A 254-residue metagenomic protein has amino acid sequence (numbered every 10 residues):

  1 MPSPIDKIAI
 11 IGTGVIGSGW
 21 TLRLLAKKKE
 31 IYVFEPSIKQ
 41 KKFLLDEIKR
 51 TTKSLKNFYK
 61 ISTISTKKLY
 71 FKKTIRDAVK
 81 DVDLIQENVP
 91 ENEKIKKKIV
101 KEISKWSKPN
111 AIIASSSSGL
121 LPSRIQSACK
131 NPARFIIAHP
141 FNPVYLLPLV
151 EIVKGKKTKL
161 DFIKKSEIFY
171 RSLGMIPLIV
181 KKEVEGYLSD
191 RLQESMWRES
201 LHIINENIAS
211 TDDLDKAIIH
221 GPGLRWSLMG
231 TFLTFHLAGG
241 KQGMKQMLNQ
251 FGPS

Functional and structural regions predicted by a protein language model:
M1-F58, W106: NAD(P)+-binding Rossmann beta1-loop-alpha1 motif at the extreme N-terminus of oxidoreductases
I11, F34, K72, N88 (+3 more regions): Structural motif
Y32, T52, S172, S189 (+1 more regions): Structural/interface elements that position substrates and couple domains in central-metabolism enzymes
K39, F43, S54-I112, L120: Rossmann-like NAD(P)-binding element
S115-K182, G186, D190: Rossmann-fold dinucleotide-binding core
S166, S210-G221: Short, well-structured alpha-helical segments that form the helix of a local strand-helix-strand
L201-S210: C-terminal regulatory/interaction module of P-loop NTP-utilizing enzymes
G223-S254: Interdomain hinge/lid region at the active-site interface of Rossmann-like NAD(P)-dependent oxidoreductases
